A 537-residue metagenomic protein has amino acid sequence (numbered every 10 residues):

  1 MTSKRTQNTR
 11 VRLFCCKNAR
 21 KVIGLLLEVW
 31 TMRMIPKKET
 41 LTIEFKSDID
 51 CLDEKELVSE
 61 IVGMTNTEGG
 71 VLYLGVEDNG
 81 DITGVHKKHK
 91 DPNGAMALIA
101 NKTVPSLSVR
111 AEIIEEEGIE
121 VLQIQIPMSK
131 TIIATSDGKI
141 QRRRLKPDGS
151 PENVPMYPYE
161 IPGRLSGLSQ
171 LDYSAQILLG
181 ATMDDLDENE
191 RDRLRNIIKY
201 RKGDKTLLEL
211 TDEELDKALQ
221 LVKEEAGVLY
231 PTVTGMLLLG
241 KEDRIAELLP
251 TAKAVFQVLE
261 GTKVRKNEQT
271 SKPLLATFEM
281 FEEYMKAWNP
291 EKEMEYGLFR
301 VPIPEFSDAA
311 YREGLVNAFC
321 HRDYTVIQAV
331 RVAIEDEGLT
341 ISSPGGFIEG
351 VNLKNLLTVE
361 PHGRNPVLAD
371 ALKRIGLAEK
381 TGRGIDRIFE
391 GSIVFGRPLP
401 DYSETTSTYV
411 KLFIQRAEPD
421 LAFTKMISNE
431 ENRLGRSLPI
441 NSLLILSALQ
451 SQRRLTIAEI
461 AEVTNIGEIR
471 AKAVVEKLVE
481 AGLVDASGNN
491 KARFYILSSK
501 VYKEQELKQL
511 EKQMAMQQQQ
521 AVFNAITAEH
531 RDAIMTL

Functional and structural regions predicted by a protein language model:
R10, F14-F306, R312-M426, S447 (+3 more regions): Conserved N-terminal catalytic/coupling substructures associated with nucleotide/phosphate chemistry
E242-D243, A417, K500-Y502, Q518: Short loop segments at secondary-structure junctions
A422-L434, E504-A521: Short, Lys/Arg-enriched N-terminal segment that forms or immediately precedes the first helix of a structured domain
G435-L455, E462, A515-L537: Short amphipathic alpha-helical interface segments
N489-L510: Short, cationic-aromatic polyanion-contact patches
